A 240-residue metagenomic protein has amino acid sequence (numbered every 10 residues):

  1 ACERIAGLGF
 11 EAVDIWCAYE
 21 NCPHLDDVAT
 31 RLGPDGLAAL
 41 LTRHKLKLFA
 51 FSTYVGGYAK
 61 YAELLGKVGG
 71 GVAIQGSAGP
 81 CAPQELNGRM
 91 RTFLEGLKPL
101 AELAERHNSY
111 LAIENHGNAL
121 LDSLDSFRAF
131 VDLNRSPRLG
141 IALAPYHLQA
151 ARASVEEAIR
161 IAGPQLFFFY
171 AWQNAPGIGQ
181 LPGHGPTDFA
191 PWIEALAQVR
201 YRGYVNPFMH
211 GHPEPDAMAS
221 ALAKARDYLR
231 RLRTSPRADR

Functional and structural regions predicted by a protein language model:
A1-E11, G69, L121-L143, H147-R240: Histidine-acidic metal/acid-base catalytic patches
E3-G7, R43-R152: Active-site acidic/histidine proton-transfer and metal-coordination neighborhood in alpha/beta enzyme cores
D14-A38, E85: Glycine-rich, proline-tolerant flexible connector loops at the mouths of alpha/beta enzymes
A18, Y54-G56, A78, N174 (+1 more regions): Flexible loop residues that form catalytic and substrate-binding hotspots at small-molecule/glycan-binding clefts
Y19, A82-L86, N174-I178: A short, mixed-charge helix-start or loop-turn motif at secondary-structure junctions
D27-A29, M90-R91, N118, G183: Residue-level marker of alpha-helix boundaries and capping positions
A29-H44, F93-R106, A158-I161, P191-L196: Catalytic-core regions built around general acid/base machinery
